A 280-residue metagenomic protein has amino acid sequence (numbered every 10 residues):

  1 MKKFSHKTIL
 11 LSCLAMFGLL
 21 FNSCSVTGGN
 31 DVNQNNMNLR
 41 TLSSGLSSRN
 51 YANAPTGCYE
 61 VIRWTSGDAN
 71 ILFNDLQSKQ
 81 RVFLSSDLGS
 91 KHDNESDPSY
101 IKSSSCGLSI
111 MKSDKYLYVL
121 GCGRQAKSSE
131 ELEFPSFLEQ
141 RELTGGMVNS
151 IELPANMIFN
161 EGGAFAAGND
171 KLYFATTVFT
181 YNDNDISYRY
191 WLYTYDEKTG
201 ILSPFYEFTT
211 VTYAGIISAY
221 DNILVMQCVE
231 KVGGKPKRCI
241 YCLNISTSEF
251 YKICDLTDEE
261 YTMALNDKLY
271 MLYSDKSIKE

Functional and structural regions predicted by a protein language model:
K2-L10: Bacterial N-terminal signal peptides that target proteins for export
I9-G18: Gram-negative bacterial Sec-dependent N-terminal signal peptides
L20-S23: C-terminal motif of bacterial Sec signal peptides marking the signal peptidase cleavage site
V26-L42, G67-N94, S129-A155, D183-F208 (+2 more regions): Surface-exposed loop/turn elements that mediate protein-protein interactions on large endomembrane-trafficking
N33-G67: N-terminal export/targeting and maturation segments
S44-A54, E95-M111, M157-N169, T210-D221 (+1 more regions): Repeated scaffold domains used in trafficking and secretory/extracellular systems, primarily beta-propellers
Y59-V61, Y118-G121, Y173-T176, V225-C228 (+1 more regions): Residue position within the beta-strands of beta-propeller blades
S113, C122-A126: Active-site-adjacent structural elements in enzyme catalytic domains
